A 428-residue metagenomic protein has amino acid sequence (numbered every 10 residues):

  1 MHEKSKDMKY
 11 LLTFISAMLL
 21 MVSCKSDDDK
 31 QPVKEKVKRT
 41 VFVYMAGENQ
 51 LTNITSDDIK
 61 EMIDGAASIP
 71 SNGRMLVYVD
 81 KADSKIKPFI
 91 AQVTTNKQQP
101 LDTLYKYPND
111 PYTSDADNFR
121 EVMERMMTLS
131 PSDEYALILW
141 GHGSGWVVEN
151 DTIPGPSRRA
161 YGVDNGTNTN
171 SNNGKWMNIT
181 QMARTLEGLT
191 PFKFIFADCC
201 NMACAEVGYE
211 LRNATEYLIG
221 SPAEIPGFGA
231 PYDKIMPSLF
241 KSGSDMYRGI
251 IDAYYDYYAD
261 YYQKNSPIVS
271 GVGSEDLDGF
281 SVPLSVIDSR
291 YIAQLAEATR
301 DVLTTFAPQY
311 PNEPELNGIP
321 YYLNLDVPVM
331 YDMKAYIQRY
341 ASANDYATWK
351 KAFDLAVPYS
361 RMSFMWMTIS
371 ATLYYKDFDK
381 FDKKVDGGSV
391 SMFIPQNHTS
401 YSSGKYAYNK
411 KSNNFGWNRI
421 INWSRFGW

Functional and structural regions predicted by a protein language model:
S5, Y10-T13, L19-T40, I394: Bacterial Sec-dependent N-terminal signal peptides
Y10, T52, A116, S289-A293: Generic detection of long, well-ordered alpha-helical segments
S26-S132, G416, I421: N-terminal extension/subdomain marker
T40-M45, R74-V79, Y135-L139, K193-A197 (+2 more regions): Structural recognition of the beta-strand scaffold that forms the well-ordered cores of secreted hydrolase catalytic
V79-L101, Y107-T190, C199-C200, A205-E206 (+1 more regions): Catalytic-core segments of thiol-dependent peptidases
G155-W428: Terminal, contiguous helix-loop blocks that mediate binding/assembly
